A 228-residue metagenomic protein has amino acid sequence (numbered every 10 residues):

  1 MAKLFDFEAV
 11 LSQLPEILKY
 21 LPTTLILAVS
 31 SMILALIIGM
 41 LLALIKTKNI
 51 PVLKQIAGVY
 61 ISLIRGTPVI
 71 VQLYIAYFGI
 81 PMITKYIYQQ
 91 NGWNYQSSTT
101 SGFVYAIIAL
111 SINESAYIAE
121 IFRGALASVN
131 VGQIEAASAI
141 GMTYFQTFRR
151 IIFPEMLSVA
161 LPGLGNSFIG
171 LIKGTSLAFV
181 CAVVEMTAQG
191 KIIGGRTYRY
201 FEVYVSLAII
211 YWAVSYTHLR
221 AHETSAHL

Functional and structural regions predicted by a protein language model:
M1-R220, S225-A226: Transmembrane alpha-helices and adjacent helix-loop boundaries
